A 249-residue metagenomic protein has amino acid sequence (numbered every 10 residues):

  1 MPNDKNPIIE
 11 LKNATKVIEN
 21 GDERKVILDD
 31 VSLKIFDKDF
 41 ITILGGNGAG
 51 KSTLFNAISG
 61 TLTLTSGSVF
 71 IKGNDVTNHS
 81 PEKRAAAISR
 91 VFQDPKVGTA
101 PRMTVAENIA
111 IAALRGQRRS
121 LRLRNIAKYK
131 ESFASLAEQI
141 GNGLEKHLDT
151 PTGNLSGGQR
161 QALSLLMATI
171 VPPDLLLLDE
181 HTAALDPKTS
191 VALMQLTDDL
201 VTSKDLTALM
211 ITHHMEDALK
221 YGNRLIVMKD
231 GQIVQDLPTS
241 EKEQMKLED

Functional and structural regions predicted by a protein language model:
L44-G46: The feature captures the beta-strand-to-loop junction immediately N-terminal to the Walker
S59: Helix-to-loop junction immediately C-terminal to a conserved catalytic motif
G67-D75: Conserved ABC transporter NBD signature motif
D75-S89, V97, R119-S120, I126 (+1 more regions): ABC ATPase NBD coupling module
T212-H213: H-loop/switch region of ABC-family ATPase nucleotide-binding domains
Q232-D249: Conserved beta-strand-loop-alpha-helix hinge in the C-terminal portion of ABC ATPase nucleotide-binding domains
